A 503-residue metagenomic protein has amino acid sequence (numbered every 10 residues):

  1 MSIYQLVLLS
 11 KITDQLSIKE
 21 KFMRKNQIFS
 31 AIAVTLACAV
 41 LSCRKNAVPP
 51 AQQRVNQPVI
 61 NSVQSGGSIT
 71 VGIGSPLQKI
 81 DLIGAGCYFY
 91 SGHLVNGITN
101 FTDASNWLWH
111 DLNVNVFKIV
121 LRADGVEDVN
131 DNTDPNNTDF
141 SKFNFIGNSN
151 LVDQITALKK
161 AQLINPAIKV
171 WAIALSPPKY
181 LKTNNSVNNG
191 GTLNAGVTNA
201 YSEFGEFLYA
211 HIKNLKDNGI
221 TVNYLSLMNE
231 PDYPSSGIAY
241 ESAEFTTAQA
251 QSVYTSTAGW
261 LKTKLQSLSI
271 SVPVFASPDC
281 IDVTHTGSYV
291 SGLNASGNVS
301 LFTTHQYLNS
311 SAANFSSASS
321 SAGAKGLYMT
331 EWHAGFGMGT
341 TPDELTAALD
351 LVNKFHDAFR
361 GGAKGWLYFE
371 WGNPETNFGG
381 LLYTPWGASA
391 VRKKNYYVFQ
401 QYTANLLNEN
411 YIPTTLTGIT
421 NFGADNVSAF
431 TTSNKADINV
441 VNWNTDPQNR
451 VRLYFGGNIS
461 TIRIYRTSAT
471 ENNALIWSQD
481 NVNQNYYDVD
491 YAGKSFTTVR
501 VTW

Functional and structural regions predicted by a protein language model:
I12, K19, R24-S30, A39-S65: Bacterial Sec-dependent N-terminal signal peptides
G66-N223, L227, A243-Q249, T255: N-terminal catalytic cores of secreted or lumenal carbohydrate-active enzymes
D81-C87, N115-L121, K169-I173, N223-L227 (+6 more regions): Structural recognition of the beta-strand scaffold that forms the well-ordered cores of secreted hydrolase catalytic
E206-A210, N214-N218, P231-G335: Active-site neighborhood of glycoside hydrolase catalytic domains
G326-L406, T414-A424: Aromatic/acidic polysaccharide-binding cleft in carbohydrate-active enzymes
I419-N458, K494: Carbohydrate-binding surface patches
G456-N473: Solvent-exposed beta-hairpin/edge-strand motifs
N481-W503: C-terminal beta-strand-rich structural cap/linker in extracellular carbohydrate-active enzymes
